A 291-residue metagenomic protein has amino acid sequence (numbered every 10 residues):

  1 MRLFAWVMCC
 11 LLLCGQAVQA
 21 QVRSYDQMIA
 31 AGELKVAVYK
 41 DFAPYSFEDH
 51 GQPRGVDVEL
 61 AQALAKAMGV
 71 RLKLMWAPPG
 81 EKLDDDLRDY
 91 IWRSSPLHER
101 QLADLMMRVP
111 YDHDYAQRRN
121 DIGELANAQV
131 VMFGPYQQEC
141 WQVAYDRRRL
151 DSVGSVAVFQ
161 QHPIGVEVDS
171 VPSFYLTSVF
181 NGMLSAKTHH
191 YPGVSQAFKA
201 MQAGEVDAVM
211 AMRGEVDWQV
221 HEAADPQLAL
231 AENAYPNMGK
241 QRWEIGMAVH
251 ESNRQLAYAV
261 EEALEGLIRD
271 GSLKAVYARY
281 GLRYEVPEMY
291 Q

Functional and structural regions predicted by a protein language model:
A20-V109: Extracytoplasmic small-molecule ligand-binding "clamshell" domains of the periplasmic binding protein/Venus flytrap
V38, R54-A67, Q138-M183, H189-P192 (+1 more regions): Bilobed "Venus flytrap"/periplasmic-binding protein-like clamshell domains and structurally analogous long
K40, Q137-Q142, R213, H221-E261 (+1 more regions): Periplasmic-binding protein-like
V58-A67, R147-L150, H162-P163, K240-Y280: Extended ligand-binding regions for polar small-molecule ligands
L64, I91, F159, A200-Q202 (+1 more regions): Hydrophobic residues within well-ordered alpha-helices
L74-V156: Acidic, polar ligand-binding/catalytic clefts
M107-E124, Y175-V179, Q202-A203, D207-Q241: A ligand-binding cleft/hinge motif common to bilobed small-molecule-binding domains
P172-Y175, L228-L230, E262-Q291: Ligand-binding clefts/hinges and TM-proximal coupling segments of bilobed small-molecule sensing domains
